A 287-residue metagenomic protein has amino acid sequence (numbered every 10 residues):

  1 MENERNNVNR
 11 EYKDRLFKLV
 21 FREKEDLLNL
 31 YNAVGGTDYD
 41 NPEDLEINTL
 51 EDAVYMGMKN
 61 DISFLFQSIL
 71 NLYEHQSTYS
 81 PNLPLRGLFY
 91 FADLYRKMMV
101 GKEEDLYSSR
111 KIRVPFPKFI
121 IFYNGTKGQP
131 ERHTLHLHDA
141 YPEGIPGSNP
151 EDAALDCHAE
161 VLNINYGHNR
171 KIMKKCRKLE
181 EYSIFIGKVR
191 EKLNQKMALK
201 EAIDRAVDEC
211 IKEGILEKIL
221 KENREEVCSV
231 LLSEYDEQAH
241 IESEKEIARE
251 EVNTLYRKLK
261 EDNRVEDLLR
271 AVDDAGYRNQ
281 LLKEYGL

Functional and structural regions predicted by a protein language model:
M1-L287: Elongated, amphipathic alpha-helical interaction scaffolds
